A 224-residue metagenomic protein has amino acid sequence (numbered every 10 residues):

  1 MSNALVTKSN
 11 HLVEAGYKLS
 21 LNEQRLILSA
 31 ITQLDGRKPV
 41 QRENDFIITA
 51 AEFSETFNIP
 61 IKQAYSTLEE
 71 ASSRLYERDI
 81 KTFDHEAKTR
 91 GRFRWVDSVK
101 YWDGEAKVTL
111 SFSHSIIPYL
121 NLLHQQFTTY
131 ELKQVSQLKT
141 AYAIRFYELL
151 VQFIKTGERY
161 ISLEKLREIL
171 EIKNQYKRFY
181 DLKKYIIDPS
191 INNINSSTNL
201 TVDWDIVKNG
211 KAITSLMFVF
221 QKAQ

Functional and structural regions predicted by a protein language model:
M1-Q224: Charged, alpha-helix-forming regions
